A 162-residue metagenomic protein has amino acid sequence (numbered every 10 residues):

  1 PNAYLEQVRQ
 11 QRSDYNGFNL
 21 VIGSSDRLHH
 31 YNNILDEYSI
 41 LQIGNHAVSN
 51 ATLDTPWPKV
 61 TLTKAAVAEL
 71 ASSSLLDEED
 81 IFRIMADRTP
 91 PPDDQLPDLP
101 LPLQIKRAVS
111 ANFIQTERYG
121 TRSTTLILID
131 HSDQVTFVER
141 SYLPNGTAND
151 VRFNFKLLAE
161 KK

Functional and structural regions predicted by a protein language model:
P1-K162: N-terminal nucleophile
